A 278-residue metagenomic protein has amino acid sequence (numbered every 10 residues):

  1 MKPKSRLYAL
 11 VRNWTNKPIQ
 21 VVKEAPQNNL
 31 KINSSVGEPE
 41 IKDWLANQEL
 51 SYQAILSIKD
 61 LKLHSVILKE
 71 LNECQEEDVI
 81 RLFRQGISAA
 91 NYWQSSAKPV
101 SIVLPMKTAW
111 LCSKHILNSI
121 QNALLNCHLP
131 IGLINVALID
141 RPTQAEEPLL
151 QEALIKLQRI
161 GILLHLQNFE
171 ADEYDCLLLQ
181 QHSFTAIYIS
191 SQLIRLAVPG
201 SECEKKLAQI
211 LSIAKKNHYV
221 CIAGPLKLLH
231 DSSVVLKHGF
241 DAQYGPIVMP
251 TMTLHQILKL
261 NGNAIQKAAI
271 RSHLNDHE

Functional and structural regions predicted by a protein language model:
M1-Q53, I58, K69-E73, L138-Q144 (+1 more regions): EAL-family c-di-GMP phosphodiesterase catalytic domain
W14-H128: Bacterial c-di-GMP phosphodiesterase EAL domain
A97-I102, L129-I134, I160-L163, T185 (+2 more regions): Short, well-ordered coil/turn segments that N-cap beta-strands
K107-C112, C127, G132-P142, K156 (+1 more regions): Active-site beta->alpha loop and helix N-cap motifs at the rims of alpha/beta catalytic domains
N118-N122, L149-E152, S201-A208: Charged helix-capping and loop-helix junction motifs
Q151-H165: Mobile, glycine- and charge-enriched loop segments and immediately flanking short secondary-structure elements within
